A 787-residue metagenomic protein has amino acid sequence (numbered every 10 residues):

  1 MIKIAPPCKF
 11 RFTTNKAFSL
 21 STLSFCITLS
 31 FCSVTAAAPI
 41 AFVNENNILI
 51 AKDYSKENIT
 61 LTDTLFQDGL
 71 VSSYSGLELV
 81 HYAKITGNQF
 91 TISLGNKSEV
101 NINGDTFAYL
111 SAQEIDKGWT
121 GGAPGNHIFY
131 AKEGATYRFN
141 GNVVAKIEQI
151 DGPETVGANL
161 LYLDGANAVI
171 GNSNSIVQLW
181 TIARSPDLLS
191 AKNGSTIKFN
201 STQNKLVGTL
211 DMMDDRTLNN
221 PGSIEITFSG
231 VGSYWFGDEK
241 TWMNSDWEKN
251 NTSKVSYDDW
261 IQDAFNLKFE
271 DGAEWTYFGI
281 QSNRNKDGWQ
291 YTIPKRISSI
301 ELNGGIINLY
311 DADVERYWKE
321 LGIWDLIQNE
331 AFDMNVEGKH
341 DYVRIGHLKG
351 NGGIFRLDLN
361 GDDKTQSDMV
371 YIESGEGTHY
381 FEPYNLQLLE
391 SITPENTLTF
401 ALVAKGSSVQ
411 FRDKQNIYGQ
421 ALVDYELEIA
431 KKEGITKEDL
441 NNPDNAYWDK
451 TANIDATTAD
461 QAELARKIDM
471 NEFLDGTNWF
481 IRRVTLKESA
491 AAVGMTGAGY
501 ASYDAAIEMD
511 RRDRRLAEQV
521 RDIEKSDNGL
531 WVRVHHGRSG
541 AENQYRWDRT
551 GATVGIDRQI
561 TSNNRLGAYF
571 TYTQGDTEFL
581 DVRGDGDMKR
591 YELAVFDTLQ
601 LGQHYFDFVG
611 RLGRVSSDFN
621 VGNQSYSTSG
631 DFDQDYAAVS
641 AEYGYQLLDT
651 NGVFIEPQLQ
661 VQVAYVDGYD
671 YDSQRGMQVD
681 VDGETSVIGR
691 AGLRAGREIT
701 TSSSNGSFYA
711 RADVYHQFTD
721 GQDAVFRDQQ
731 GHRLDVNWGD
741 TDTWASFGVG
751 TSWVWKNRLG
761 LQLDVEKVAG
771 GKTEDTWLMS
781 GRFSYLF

Functional and structural regions predicted by a protein language model:
K3-C8, K16, A36-A41, Q366-S367 (+3 more regions): Outer-membrane translocation/initiation segment of Type V secreted surface proteins
S21-F31: Bacterial N-terminal signal peptides
I40-A41, I48-D53, N58, T62 (+12 more regions): Glycine-rich beta-solenoid repeat tracts in large extracellular/virion proteins
N200, S229-V231, R521-E524, D557-Q559 (+5 more regions): Structural signature of outer-membrane beta-barrel channels/translocons
Q203-F400, A404-G406: Extracellular beta-strand/loop-rich repeat segments of large surface/secreted proteins
T485-N651, I655, V765-E766, G771-T773: Outer membrane beta-barrel translocator domains of Type V secretion systems
G497, L580-G584, S616-D633, Y665-V687 (+1 more regions): Solvent-exposed, glycine/polar-rich loop segments of beta-barrel outer-membrane systems
A594, D680-F787: Outer membrane beta-barrel transmembrane domains
